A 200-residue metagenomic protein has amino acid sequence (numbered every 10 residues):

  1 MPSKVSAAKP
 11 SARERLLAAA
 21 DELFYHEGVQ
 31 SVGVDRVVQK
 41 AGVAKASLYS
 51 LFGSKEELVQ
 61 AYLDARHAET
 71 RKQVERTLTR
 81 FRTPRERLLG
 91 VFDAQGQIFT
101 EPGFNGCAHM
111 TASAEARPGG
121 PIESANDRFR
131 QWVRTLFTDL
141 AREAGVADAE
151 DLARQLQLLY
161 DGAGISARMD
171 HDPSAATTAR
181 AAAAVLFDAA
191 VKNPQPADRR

Functional and structural regions predicted by a protein language model:
M1-S11, V191-R200: N-terminal intrinsically disordered/low-complexity leader segments
K9-A12, A149-L156, A179: Short amphipathic alpha-helix in the helical subdomain of ABC transporter nucleotide-binding domains
R15, A19-E57, A61: Helix-turn-helix
A61, K72-E101, A153-L156: Hydrophobic alpha-helical connector segments
D64-T70: Short, basic, alpha-helical segments at the C-terminal edge of helix-turn-helix-like DNA-binding modules
R71, E86-L89, G119-A144, D151-R154 (+2 more regions): Amphipathic alpha-helical packing segments from all-alpha helical-bundle domains
I98-E101, P118, Q157-A175, L186-P194: Amphipathic C-terminal alpha-helical segment
F99-G120: Amphipathic alpha-helical segments used for helix-helix packing
